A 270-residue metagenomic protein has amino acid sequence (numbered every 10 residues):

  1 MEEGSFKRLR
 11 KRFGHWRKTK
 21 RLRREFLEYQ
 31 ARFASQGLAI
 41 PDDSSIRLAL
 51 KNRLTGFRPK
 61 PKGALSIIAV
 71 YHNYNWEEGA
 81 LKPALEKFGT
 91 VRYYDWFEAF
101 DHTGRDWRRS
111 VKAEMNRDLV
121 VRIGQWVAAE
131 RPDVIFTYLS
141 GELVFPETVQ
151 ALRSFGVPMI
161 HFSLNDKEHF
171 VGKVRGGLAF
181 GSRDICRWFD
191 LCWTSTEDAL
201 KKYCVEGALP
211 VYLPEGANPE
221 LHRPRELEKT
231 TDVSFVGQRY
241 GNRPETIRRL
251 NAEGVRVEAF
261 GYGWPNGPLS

Functional and structural regions predicted by a protein language model:
M1-R8: Compositionally biased, charge-rich terminal segments
H15-R122, E130, Y138-E147, F170-S270: Nucleotide-sugar donor-binding catalytic core of glycosyltransferases
P132-I135, H161: Long, hydrophobic/aromatic-enriched structural stretches that serve as scaffold segments
L152-E168: Active-site proximal beta-strand in glycosyltransferases
